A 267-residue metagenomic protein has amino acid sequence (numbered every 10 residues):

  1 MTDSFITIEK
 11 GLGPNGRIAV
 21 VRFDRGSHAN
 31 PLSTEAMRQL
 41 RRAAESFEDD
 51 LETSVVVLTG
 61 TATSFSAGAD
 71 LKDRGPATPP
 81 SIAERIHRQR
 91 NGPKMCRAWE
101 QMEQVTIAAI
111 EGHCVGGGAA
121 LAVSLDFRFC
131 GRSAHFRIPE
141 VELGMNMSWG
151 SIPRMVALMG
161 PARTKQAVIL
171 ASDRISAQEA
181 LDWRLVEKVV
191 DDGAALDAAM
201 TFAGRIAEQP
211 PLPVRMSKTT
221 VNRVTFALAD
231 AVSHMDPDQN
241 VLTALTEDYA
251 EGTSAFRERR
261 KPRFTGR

Functional and structural regions predicted by a protein language model:
M1-T61: Conserved CoA-thioester-binding segment of acyl-CoA-metabolizing enzymes
I8, R97-L212, V241, L245-T246 (+3 more regions): Crotonase-fold acyl-CoA enzyme core
V21, R25, Q39-L40, L58 (+6 more regions): Terminal peptide-recognition signature
E35, Q39, N91, A98 (+5 more regions): Charged catalytic carboxylate motif
R38, E52, G60-A98, C114 (+2 more regions): Glycine- (often His-adjacent) and acidic-residue-rich active-site loop that binds/positions the CoA thioester
K218-A227: Short, charged, surface-exposed hinge/linker loops at domain edges that act as mobile lids or interdomain connectors
